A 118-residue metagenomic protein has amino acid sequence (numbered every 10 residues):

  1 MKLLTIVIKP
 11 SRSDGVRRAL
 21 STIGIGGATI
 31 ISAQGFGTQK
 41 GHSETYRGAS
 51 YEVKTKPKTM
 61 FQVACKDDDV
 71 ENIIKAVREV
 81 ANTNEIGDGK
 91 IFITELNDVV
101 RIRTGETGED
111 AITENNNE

Functional and structural regions predicted by a protein language model:
M1-E118: Positively charged, small/polar-rich N-terminal and surface patches that mediate targeting and assembly and bind
